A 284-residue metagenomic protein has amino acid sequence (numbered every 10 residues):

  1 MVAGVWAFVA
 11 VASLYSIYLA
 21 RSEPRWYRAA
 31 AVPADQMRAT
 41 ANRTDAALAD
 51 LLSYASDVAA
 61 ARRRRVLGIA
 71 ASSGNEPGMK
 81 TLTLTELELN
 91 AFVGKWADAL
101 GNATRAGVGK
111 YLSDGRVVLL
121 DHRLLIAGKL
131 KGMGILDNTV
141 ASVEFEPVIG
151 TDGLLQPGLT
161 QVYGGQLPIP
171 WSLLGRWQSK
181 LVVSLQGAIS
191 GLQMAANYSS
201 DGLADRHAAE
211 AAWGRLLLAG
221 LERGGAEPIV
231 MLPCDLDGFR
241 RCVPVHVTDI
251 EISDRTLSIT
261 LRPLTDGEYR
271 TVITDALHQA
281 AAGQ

Functional and structural regions predicted by a protein language model:
V2-Q284: Extracellular/lumenal and peripheral-membrane lipid-interaction modules
